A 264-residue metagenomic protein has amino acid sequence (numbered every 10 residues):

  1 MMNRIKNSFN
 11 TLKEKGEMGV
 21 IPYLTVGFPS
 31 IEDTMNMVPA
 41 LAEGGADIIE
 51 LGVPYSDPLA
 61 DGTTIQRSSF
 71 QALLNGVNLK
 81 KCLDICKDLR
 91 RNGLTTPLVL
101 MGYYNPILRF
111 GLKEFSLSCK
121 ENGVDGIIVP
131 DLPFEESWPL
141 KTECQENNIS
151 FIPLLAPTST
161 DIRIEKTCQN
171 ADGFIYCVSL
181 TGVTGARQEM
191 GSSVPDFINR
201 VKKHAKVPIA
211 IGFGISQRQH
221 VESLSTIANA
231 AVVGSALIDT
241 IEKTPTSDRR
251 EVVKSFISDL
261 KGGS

Functional and structural regions predicted by a protein language model:
M2-L12, S56-R67, V77-K87, I107-E114 (+5 more regions): Active-site-adjacent beta->alpha loops and helix N-cap segments on the catalytic face of soluble alpha/beta enzymes
V20-L24, I49-L51, L98-G102, I127-V129 (+4 more regions): Hydrophobic faces of well-ordered beta-strands that scaffold small-molecule active sites in alpha/beta enzyme cores
P22, L41, G52, C119 (+3 more regions): Conserved, mostly hydrophobic/aromatic
T25-S30, M101-R109, P133-F134, L155-S159 (+1 more regions): Glycine-rich beta-to-alpha transition loops that act as phosphate-gripper elements at the mouths of alpha/beta enzyme
I31-L41, S159-Q169, I211, I215-A231: Catalytic cores of alpha/beta
G45, C119-D125, Q145-I152, Q169-I175 (+1 more regions): Glycine-enriched alpha-helix->loop->beta-strand junction motifs that scaffold or abut catalytic
A46-D57, G126-I128, P133-E136, C177-G185 (+2 more regions): Glycine-rich phosphate-binding active-site loops on the catalytic face of alpha/beta enzymes
N199-K206, S216-S264: Alpha/beta catalytic cores of nucleotide-metabolism and tRNA/nucleoside-modifying enzymes
